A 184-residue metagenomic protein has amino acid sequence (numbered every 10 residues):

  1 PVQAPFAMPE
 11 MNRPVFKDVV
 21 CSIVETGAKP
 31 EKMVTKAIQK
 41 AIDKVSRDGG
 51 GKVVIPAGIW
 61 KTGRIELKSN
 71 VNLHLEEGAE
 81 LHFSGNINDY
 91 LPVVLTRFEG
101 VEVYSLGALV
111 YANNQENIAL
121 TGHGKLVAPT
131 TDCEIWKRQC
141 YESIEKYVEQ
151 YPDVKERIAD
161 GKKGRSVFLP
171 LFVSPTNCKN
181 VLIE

Functional and structural regions predicted by a protein language model:
P1-V54, I59-N72, E76-N177, L182: Extracellular "leader-to-stem" segments immediately downstream of a signal peptide or signal-anchor in secreted/lumenal
